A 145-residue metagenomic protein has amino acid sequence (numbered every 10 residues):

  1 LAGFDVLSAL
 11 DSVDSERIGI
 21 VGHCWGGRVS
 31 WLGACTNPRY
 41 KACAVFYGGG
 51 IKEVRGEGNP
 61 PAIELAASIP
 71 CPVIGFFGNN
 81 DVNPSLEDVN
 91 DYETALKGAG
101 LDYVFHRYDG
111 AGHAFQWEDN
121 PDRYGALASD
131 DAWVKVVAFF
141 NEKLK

Functional and structural regions predicted by a protein language model:
L1-K145: N-terminal cap/leader regions of alpha/beta-hydrolase-fold enzymes, predominantly small-molecule hydrolases
